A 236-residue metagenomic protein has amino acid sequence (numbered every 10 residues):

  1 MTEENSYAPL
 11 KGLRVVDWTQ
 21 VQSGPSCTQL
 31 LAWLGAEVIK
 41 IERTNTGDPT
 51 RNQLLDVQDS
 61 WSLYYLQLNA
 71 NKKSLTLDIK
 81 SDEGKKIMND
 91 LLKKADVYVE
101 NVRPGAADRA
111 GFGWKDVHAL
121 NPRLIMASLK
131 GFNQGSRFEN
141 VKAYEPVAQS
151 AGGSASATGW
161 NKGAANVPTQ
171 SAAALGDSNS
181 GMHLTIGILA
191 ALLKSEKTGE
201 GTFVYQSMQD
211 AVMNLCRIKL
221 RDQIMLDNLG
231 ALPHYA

Functional and structural regions predicted by a protein language model:
M1-G47, N89, K94, E100-N101 (+2 more regions): Acyl-CoA thioester-binding alpha/beta core of soluble enzymes
T2-N5, V16, W61-A119: A structured beta-alpha segment of the ubiquitous adenosine-cofactor-binding alpha/beta core
Y7, T19, G135, A151-A236: Acidic, glycine-rich segments within the central catalytic cores of soluble metabolic enzymes that bind/position
S26-Q29, S62-L66, T185, I218: Hydrophobic alpha-helical segments in the ANL/AMP-binding
W33-S74: Glycine-rich phosphate-binding loop and adjoining beta1-alpha1-beta2 segment of Rossmann-like nucleotide-binding folds
L55-D59, K142-V147, D222-Q223: Short, hinge-like loop/turn segments at secondary-structure boundaries
S81, E100-G159: N-terminal Rossmann-like NAD(P) cofactor-binding subdomain of oxidoreductases, focused on the glycine-rich
